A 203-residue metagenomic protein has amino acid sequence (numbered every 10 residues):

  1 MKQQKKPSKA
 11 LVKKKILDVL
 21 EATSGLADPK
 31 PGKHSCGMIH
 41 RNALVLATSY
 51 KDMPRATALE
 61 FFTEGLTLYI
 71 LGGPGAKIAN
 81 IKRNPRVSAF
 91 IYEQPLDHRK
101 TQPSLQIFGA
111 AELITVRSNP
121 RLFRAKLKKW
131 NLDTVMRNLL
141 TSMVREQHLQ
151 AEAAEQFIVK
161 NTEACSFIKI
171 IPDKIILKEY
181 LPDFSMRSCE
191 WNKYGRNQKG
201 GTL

Functional and structural regions predicted by a protein language model:
K2-G65: An N-terminal domain-cap segment
K2-K14, T101-L203: Charged, gly/pro-rich active-site loop segments
S35-C36, E60, A79, D97 (+2 more regions): Short secondary-structure boundary/capping segments
H40-P74, I81, S88-E93, Q102-I107: Short beta-strand segments
D52, A76, K174-I176: Glycine-rich nucleotide phosphate-binding loop and flanking beta-alpha elements of Rossmann-like dinucleotide-binding
G72-G75, P85-L96, R145-E155: Short acidic (Asp/Glu) patches
A76-A79, D183-S185: Short, surface-exposed beta-strand-loop junctions and turns on beta-sheet-rich folds
